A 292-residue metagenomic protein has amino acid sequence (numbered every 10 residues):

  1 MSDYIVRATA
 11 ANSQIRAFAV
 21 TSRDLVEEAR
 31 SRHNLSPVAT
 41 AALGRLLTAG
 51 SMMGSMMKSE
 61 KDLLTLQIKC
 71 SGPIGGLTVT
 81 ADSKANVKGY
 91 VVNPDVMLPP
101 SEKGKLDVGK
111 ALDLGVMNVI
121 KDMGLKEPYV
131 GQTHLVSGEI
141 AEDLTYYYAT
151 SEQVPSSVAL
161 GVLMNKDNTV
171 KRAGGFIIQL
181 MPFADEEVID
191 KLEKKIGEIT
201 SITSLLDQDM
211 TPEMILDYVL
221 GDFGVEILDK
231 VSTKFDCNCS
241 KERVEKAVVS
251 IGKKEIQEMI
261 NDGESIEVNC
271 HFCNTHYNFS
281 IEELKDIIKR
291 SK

Functional and structural regions predicted by a protein language model:
M1-D229: Interaction interfaces in information-processing and related assembly proteins
G197, I202-K292: Cys/His-clustered metal-coordination modules, chiefly Zn-binding fingers
